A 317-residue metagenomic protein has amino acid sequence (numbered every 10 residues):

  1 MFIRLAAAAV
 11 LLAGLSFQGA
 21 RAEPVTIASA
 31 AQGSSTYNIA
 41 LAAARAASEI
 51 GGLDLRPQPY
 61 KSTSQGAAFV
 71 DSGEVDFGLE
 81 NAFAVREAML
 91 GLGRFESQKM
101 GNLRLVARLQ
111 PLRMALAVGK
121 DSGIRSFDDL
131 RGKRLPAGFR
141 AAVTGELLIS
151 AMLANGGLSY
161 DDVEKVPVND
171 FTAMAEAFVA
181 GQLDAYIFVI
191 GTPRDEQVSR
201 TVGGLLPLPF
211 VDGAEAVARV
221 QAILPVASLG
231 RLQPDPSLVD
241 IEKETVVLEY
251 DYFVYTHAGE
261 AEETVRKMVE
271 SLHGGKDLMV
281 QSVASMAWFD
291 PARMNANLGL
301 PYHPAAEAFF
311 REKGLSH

Functional and structural regions predicted by a protein language model:
A6-S16: Bacterial N-terminal signal peptides
F17-A22: Sec/Tat signal peptide C-region and signal peptidase I cleavage site
P24-I50, L55-R56, L112-E176, A180 (+3 more regions): Bilobed "Venus flytrap"/periplasmic-binding protein-like clamshell domains and structurally analogous long
I39-R45, R56-S97, L116, T172-F178 (+1 more regions): Pocket-flanking alpha-helical
A82-A84, L92-R94, S122, S159-D161 (+3 more regions): Pocket-lining segment of extracytoplasmic ligand-binding domains
R86-G91, N102-R108: Short beta-strand-centered segments that line the small-molecule binding cleft or hinge of alpha/beta clamshell
L109-R113, L248-E249: Short, solvent-exposed loop/turn segments at the edges of secondary structure
K243-H317: Segments of small-molecule ligand-sensing domains
